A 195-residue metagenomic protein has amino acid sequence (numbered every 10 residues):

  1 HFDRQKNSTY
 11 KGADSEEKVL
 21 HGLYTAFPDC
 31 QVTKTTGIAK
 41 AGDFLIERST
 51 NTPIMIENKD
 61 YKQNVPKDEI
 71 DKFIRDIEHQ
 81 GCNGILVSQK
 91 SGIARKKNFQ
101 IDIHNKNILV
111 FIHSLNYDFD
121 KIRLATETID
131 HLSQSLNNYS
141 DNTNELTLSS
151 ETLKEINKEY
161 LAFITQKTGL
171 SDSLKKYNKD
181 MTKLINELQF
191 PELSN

Functional and structural regions predicted by a protein language model:
H1, H21, T25, D71-R75 (+6 more regions): Charged/polar, solvent-exposed surface patches and flexible loops
H1-G81, L86-V87: Extended, gly/pro-poor, charged amphipathic helical "stalk/hinge" elements that serve as dimerization and scaffold
F27, N98, L188-P191: Short, flexible coil/linker elements and helix-boundary hinge sites characteristic of intrinsically disordered
I54-K62, K106-N116, Y160-D172: Short, Lys/Arg-enriched charge-dense amphipathic segments
K90-L146: Domain-level recognition of nuclease-like catalytic cores that cleave nucleotide substrates
D130-N195: Contiguous, amphipathic alpha-helical segments that mediate oligomerization or scaffolding in large protein assemblies
